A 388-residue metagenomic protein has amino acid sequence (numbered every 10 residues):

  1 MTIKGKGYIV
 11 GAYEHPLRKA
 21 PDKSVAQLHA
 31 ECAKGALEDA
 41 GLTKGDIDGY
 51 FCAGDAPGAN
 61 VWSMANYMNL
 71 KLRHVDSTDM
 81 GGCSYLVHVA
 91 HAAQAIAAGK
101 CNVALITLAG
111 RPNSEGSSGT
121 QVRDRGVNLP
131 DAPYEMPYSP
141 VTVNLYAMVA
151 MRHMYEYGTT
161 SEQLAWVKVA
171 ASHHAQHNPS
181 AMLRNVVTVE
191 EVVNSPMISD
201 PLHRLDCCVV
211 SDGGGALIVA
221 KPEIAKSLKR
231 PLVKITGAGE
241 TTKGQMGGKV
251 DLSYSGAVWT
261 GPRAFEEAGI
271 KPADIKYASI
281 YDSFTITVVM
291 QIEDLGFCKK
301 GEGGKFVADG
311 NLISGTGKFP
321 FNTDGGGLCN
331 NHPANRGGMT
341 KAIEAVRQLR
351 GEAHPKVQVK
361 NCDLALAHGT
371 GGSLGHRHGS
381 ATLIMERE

Functional and structural regions predicted by a protein language model:
M1-A26, A132, W166, M197-W259 (+7 more regions): Condensing-enzyme catalytic core mediating Claisen C-C bond formation in acyl metabolism
M1-C83, V149, H153-T160, M182-T188 (+4 more regions): Conserved active-site "lid/cap" helical segment
T2-G5, A53-T107, R111-L145, L183-V209 (+3 more regions): Conserved catalytic cysteine-centered active-site region of acyl-thioester-dependent Claisen-condensing enzymes
K44-A53, H74-D76, A104-A109, E162-A170 (+5 more regions): Beta-strand segments within the central parallel beta-sheet cores of soluble alpha/beta enzyme folds
A56-Y67, G247-D251, D282-K305, L312 (+3 more regions): Short glycine/threonine-rich loop-to-helix capping motif typified by GTGT followed within a few residues by an Asp-Pro
M80-G110, N144-H177, L217-E223, P333-A353: Active-site-proximal alpha-helical scaffold in enzymes
Y254, V258, P262-I286, D294-F297 (+1 more regions): Extended C-terminal subregions enriched in glycine
